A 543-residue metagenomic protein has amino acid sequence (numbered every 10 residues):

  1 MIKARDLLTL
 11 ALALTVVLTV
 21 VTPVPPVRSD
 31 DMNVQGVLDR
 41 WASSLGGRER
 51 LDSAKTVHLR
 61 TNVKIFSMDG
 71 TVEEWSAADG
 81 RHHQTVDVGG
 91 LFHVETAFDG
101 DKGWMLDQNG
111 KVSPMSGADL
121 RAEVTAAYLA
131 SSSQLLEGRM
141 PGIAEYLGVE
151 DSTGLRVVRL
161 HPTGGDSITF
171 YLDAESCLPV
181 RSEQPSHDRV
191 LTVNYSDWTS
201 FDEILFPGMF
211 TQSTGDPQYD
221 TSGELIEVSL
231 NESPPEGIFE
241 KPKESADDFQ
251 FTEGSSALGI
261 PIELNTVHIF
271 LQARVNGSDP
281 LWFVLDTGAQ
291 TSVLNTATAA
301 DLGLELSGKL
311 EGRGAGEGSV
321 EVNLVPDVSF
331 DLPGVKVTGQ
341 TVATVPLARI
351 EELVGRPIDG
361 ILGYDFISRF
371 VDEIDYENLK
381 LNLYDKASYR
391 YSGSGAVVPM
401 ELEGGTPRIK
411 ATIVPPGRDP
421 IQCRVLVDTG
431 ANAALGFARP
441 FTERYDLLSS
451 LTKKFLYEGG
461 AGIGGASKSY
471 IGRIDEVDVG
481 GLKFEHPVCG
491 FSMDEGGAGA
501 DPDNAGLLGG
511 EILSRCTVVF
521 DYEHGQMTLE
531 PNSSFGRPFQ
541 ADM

Functional and structural regions predicted by a protein language model:
M1-A11: Bacterial N-terminal signal peptides that target proteins for export
T9-T22: Bacterial N-terminal signal peptides
P26-T71, K241-T266, N276: N-terminal cleavable signal peptides for secretion/export
D30-V37, G100-I168, A174-S176, P185-H187 (+6 more regions): Flexible, processing/modification-adjacent segments and terminal tails in exported/periplasmic/extracellular proteins
G36-K111, P141-V149, F283: N-terminal mature ectodomain segment of secretory-pathway/periplasmic proteins
F66, A174, S196-M543: Pepsin/retropepsin-fold aspartyl endopeptidases
Q84, L160, R181-S182, G208-Q212: Beta-strand-dense domains in secreted/periplasmic systems and polymorphic toxin scaffolds
E95-G100, L147-D151, T169-E175, T192-E203 (+1 more regions): Aromatic-rich beta-strand edge motifs centered on tyrosine
